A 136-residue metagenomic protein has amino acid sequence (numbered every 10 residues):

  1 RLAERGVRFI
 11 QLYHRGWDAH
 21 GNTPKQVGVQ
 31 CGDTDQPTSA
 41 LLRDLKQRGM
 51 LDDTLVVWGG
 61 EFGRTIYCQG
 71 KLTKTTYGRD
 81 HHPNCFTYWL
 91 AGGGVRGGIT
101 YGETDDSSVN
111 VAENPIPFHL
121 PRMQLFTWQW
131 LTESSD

Functional and structural regions predicted by a protein language model:
R1-D136: Ligand-binding pockets and gating/stacking loops
